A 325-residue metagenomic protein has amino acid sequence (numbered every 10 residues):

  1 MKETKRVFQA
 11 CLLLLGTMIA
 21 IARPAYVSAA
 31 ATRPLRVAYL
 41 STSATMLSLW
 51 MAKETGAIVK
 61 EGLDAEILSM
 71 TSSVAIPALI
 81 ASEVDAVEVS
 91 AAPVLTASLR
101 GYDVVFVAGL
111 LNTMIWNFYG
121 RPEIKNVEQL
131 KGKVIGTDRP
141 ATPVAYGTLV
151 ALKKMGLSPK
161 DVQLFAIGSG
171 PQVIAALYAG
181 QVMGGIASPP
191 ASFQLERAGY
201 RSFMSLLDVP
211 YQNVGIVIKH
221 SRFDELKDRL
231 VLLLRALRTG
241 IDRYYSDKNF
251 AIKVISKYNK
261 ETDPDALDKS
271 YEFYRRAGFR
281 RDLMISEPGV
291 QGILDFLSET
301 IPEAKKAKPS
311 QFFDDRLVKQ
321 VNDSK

Functional and structural regions predicted by a protein language model:
K2-C11: Bacterial N-terminal signal peptides that target proteins for export
A10-A22: Bacterial N-terminal signal peptides
S28-A179, M183-P189, R201-P210: Short, glycine-/small- and polar/acidic-enriched structural segments that line small-molecule recognition paths
V84-E88, Y178, Y274-P288, Q320-K325: Short amphipathic alpha-helical segments at helix boundaries and their inter-helical linkers
A92-P93, P171-K260: Pocket-lining segment of extracytoplasmic ligand-binding domains
A141-S158, V162, R238-K269, K308-F313 (+1 more regions): Ligand-binding clefts/hinges and TM-proximal coupling segments of bilobed small-molecule sensing domains
E225-K305: Secondary-structure end/capping motifs
L294-K325: Conserved C-terminal helix/tail region of periplasmic/extracytoplasmic solute-binding proteins
